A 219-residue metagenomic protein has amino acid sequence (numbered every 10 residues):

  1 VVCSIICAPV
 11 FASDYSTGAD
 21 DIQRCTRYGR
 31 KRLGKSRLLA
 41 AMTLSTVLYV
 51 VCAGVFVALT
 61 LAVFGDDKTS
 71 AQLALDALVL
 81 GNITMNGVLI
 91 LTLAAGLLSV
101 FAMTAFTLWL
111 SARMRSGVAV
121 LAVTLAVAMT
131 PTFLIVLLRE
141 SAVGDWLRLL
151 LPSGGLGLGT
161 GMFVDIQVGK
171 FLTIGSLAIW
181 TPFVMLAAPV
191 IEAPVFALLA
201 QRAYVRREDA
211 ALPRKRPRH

Functional and structural regions predicted by a protein language model:
V1-D14, K35-R113, G157-W180: Secretory targeting signals
C7-I22, T26, R30: Transmembrane helix boundary and interhelical loop/hinge segments in multi-pass membrane proteins
G18-A19, A105, L121: Transmembrane alpha-helix boundary/hinge residues in polytopic small-molecule transporters
T26, R113-M114: Transmembrane helix irregularities
T26-Y28, R37, R202-A203: Short, flexible loop/turn elements at secondary-structure junctions
R30, S116-G117: Membrane-helix interface/capping residues of multi-pass secondary transporters
D66-G87, V118-A122, V127-R216: Terminal transmembrane helical anchor/hairpin motif
